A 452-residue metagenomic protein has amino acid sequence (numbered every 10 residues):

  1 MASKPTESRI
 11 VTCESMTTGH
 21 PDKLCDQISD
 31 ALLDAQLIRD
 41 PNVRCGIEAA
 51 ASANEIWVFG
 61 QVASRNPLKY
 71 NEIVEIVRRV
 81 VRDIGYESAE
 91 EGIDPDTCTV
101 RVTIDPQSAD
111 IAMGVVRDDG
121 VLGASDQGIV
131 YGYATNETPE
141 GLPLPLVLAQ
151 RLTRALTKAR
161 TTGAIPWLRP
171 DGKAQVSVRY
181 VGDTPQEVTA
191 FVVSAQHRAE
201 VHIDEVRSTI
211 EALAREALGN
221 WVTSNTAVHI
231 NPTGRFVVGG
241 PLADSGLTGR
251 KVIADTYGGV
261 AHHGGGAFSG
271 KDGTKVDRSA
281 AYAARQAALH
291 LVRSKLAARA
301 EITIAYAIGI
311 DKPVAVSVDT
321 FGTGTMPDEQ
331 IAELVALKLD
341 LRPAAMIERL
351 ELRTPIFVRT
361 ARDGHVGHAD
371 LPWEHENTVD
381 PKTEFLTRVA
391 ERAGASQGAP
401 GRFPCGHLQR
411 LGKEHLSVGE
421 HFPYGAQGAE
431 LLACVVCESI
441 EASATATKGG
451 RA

Functional and structural regions predicted by a protein language model:
A2-G46: N-terminal, positively charged regions that mediate nucleic acid binding
T12, R82-V237, G367: Glycine-rich, mobile lid/loop segments that gate access to catalytic sites or pores
M16, H20-C25, G123-T138, V237-A261 (+2 more regions): Conserved phosphate/anionic-ligand binding catalytic regions in large, soluble enzymes, centered on
V43-A112: Conserved beta-ketoacyl condensing-enzyme motif
V43-I47, G172-V178, T226-I230, A297-A307: A short glycine-rich, hydrophobically flanked beta-strand micro-motif that places a catalytic Asp/Glu for divalent metal
A155, V201-V292: Glycine-rich anion/phosphate-binding loop at the beta-strand->alpha-helix junction
R299, T303-A390, G449: Internal helix-turn-beta structural module
L408, E420, Y424, L431-E441: Periodic, rod-like helical contexts
